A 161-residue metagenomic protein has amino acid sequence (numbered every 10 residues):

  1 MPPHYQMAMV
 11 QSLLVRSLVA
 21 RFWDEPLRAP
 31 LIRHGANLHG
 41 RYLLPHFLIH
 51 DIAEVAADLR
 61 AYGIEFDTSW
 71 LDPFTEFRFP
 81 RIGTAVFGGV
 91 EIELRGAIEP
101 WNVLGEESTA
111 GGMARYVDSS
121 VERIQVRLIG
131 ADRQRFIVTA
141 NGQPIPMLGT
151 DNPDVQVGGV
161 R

Functional and structural regions predicted by a protein language model:
M1-R161: C-terminal accessory/tail domains of diverse enzymes
